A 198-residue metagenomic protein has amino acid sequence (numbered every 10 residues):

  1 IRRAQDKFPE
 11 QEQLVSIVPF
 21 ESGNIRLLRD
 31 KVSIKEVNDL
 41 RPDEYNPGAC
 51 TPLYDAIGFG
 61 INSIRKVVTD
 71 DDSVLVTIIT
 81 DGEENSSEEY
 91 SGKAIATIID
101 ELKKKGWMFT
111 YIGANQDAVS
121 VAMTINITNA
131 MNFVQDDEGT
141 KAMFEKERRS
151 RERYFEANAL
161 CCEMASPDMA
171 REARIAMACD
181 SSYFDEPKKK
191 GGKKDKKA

Functional and structural regions predicted by a protein language model:
I1-A198: Acidic, low-complexity intrinsically disordered regions
